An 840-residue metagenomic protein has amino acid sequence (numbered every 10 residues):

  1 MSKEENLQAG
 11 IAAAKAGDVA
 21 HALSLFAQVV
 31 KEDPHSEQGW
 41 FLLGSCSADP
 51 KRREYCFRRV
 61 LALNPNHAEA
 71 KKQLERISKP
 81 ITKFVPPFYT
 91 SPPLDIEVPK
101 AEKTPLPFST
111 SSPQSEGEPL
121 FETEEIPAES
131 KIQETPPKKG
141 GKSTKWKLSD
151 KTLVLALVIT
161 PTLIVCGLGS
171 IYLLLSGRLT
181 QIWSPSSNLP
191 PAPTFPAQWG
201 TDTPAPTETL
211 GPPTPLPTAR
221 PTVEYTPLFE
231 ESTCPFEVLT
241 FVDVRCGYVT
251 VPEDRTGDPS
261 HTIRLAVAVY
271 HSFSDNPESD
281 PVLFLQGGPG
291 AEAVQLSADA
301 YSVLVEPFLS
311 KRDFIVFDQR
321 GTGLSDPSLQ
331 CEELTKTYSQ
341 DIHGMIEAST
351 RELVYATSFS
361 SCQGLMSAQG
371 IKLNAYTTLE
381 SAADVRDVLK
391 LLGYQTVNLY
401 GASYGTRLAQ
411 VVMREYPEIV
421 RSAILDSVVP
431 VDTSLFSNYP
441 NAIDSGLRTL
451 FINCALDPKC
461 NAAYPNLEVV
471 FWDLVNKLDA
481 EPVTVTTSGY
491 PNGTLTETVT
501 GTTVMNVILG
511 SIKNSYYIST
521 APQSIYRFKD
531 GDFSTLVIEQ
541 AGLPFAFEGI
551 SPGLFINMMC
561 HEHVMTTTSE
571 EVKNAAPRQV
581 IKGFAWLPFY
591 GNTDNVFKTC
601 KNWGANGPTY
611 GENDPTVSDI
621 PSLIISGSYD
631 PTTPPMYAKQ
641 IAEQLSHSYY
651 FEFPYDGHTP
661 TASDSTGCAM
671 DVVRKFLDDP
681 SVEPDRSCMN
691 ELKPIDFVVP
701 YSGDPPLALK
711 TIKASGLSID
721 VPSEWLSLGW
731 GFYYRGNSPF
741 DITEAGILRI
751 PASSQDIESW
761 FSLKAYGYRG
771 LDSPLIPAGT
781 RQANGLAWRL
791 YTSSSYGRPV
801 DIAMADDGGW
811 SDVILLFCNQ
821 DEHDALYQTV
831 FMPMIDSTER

Functional and structural regions predicted by a protein language model:
S2-E4, E37-Q38, A68, E75: Helix-start (N-cap) detector for alpha-helical repeat units in TPR-like alpha-solenoids, especially tetratricopeptide
S2-Q28, E32: Alpha-helical segment of the N-proximal tetratricopeptide repeat
T90, E102-T104, T110, T135 (+3 more regions): Ser/Thr-rich, Proline-interspersed low-complexity disordered segments
A219-T503, N557, H563-D704: Gly/Pro-rich cap/lid or specificity-loop segments adjacent to the active site
N595-K598, N602, K713-Y766, T792-G797: Secretory pathway targeting signatures of secreted, lumenal, and periplasmic proteins
S723-L726, G809-R840: Surface-exposed amphipathic alpha-helical segments
K764-D812: Signature of long, low-cysteine stretches enriched in small and polar/charged residues
